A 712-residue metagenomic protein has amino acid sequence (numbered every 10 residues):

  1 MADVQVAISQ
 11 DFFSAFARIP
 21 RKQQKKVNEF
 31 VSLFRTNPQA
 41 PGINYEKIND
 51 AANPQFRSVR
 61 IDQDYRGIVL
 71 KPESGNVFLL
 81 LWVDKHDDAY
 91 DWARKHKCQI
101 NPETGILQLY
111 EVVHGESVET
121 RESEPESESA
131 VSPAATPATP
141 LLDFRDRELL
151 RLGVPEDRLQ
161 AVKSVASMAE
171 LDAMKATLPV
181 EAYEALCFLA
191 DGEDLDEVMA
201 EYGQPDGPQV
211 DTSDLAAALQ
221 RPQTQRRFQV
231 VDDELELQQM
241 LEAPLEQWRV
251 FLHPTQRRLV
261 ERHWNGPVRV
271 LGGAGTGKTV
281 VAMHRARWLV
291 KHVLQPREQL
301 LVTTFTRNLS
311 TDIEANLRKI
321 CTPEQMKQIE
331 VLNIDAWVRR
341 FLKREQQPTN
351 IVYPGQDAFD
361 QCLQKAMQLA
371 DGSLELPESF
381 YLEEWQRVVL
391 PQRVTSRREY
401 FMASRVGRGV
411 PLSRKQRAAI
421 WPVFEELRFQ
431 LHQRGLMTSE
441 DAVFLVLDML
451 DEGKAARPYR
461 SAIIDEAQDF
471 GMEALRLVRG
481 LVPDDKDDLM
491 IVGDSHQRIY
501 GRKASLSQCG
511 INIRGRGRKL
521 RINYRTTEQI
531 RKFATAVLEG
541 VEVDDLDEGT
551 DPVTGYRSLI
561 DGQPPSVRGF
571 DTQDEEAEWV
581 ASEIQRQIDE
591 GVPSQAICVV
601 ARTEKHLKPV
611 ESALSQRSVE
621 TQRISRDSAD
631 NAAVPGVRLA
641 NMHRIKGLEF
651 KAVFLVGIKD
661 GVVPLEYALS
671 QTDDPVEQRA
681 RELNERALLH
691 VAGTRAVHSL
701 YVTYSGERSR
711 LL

Functional and structural regions predicted by a protein language model:
M1-R66, P72-Q220, E242, S404: Basic, Lys/Arg-enriched alpha-helical interface segments
A51, R60-D64, P72, N523 (+3 more regions): A short, compositionally biased micro-patch
P125-R147, R151-A182, Q346-Q416: ATP-hydrolysis module of ASCE/P-loop NTPase motor domains, specifically the Walker B Asp-Glu catalytic pair
R226-Q229, L390-Y400, E539-E548: Proline-centered turn/helix-capping motifs that create local helix->coil transitions or kinks
R226-R249, I560-P565: Conserved adenine-nucleotide phosphate-binding loops and their immediately adjacent elements
L237-M240, P244, A370-R460, A474: Conserved helicase NTPase catalytic core signature
R249, H253-Q299, F305-I351, P411-Q416 (+8 more regions): Conserved helicase motor core of SF1/SF2 NTP-dependent helicases
